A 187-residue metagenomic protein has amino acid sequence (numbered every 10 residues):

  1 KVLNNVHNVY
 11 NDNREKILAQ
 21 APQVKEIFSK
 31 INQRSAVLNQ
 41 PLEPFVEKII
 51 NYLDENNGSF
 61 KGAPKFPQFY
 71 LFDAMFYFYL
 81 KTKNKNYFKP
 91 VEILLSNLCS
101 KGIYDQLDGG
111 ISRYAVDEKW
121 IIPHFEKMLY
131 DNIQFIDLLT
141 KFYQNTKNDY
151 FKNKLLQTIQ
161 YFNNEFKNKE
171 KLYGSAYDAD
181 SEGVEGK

Functional and structural regions predicted by a protein language model:
K1-K187: Replace the tail clause
